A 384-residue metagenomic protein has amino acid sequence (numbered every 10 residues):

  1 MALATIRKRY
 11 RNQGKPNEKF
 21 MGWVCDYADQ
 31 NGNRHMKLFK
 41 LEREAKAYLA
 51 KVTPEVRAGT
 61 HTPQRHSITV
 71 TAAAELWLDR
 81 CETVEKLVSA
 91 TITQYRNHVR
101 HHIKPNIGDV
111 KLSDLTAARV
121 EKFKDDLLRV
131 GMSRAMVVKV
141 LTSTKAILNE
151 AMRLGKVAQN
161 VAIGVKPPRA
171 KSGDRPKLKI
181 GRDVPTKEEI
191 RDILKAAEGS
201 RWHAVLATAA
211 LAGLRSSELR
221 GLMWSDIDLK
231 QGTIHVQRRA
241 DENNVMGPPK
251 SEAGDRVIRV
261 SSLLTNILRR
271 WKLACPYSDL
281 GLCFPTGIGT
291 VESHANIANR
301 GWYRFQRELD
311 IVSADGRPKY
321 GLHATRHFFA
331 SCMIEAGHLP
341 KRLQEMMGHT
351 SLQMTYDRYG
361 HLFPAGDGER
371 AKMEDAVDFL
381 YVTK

Functional and structural regions predicted by a protein language model:
M1-K40, T83, A90, N244: Short, Arg/Lys-rich segments that mark the N-terminal edge of DNA/RNA- and chromatin-recognition modules
M1-L3, I180, V184, K195 (+6 more regions): C-terminal secondary-structure termini that scaffold catalytic or DNA-interacting sites
K15-N17, M36-L38, P63-H66, E75-K156 (+2 more regions): N-terminal core-binding DNA-recognition domain of tyrosine site-specific recombinases/integrases
K19, R134, V138-S143, R153-L222 (+6 more regions): Basic, Lys/Arg- and aromatic-enriched nucleic-acid-binding interface segment
M21-A28, A45, I234-V236, V260: Short beta-strand motif preference
K40-E42, A240-E242, M347-K372: Catalytic-site neighborhood detector that most strongly recognizes the C-terminal catalytic loop/helix of tyrosine
K40-V56: A short, charged, amphipathic alpha-helix used as a generic interaction element across diverse proteins
R191-H203, A212, I258, K272-L282 (+3 more regions): Short, basic (Lys/Arg/His-rich) helix/loop patches that form interaction surfaces in the mid-to-C-terminal regions
